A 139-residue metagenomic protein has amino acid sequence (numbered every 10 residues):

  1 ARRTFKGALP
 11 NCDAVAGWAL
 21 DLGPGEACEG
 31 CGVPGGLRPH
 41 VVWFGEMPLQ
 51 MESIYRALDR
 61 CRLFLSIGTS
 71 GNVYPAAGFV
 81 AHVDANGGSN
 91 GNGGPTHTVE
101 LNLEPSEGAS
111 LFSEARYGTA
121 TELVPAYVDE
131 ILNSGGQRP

Functional and structural regions predicted by a protein language model:
A1-P139: Conserved catalytic alpha/beta core of Sir2/sirtuin-type deacylases, generalized to analogous enzyme cores that bind
